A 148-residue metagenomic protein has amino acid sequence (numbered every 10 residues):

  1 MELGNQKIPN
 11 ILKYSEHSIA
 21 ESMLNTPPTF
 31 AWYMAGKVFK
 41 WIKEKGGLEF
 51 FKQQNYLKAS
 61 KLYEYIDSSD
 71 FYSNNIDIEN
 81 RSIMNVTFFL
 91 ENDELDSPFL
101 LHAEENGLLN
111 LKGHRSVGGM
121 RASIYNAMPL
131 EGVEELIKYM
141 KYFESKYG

Functional and structural regions predicted by a protein language model:
M1-Y63: Active-site C-terminal subdomain of aminotransferase-like
I19, S82-V86, G118-M120: Short amphipathic alpha-helical segments
G47-Q54, F71-D77, L111-R115, Y147-G148: Flexible, glycine/charged-enriched surface loops at secondary-structure junctions
I66-S73, E104-L109: Short amphipathic beta-strand starts and helix->beta connectors
Y72-A103: Conserved PLP-binding catalytic core of the aspartate aminotransferase-like
S97-N106, E135-K141: Short amphipathic alpha-helices in soluble, non-transmembrane regions that often serve as interface/regulatory elements
N106-I124: Conserved PLP cofactor-binding pocket of PLP-dependent enzymes
G118-G148: PLP-dependent enzyme catalytic core of the Aspartate aminotransferase-like
